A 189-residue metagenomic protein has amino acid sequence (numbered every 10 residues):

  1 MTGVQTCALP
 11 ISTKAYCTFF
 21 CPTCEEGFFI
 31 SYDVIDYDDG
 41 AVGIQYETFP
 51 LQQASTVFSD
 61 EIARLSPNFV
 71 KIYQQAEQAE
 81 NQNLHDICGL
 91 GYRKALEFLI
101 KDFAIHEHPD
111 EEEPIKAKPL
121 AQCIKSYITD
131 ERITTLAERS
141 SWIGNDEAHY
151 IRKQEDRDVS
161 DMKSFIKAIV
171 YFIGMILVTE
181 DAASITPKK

Functional and structural regions predicted by a protein language model:
T2-L9: Short, small-residue-biased leader/transition segments that mark boundaries at the very start of proteins
Q5, K14-C17: Short metal-coordination and nucleic-acid-contact micro-motifs, chiefly zinc-binding Cys/His arrays
T18-N68: Helix-loop junctions and short alpha-helical segments
A41-A54, K101-E138, W142-I143: Short, charged amphipathic alpha-helical segments flanked by flexible coils
Y92, L99-I100: Inward-facing hydrophobic residues that define packing positions of alpha-helical scaffold repeats
T135-K189: Charge-enriched, short contiguous segments at helix-coil
